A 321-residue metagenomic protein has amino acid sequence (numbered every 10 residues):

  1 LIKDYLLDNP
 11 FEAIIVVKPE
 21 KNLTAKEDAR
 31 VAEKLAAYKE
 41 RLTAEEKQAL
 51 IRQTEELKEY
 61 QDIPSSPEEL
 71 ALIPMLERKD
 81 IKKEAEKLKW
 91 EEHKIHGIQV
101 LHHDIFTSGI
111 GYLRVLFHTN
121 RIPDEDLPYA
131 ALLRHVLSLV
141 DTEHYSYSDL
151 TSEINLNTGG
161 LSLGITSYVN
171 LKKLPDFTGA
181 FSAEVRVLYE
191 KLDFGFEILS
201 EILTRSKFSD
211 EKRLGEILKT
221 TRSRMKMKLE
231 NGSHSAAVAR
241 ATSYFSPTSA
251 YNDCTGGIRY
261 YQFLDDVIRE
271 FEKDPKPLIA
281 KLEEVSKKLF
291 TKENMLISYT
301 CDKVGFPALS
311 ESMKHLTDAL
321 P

Functional and structural regions predicted by a protein language model:
L1, P10-E20, S108-R205, E211-E272 (+1 more regions): M16 family metallopeptidases and their MPP-like homologs
L1-E125, L264-P321: Proteolytic maturation boundary segments
